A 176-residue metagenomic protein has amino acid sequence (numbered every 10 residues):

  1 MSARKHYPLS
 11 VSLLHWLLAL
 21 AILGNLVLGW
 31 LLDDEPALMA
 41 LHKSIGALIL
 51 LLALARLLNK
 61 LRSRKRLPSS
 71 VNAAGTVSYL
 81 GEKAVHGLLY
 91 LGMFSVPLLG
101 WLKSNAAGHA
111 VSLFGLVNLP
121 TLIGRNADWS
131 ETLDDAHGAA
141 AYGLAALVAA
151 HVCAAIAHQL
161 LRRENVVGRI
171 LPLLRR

Functional and structural regions predicted by a protein language model:
M1-R176: Membrane-embedded alpha-helical bundles that constitute the cytochrome b-like, heme-associated redox core of multi-pass
